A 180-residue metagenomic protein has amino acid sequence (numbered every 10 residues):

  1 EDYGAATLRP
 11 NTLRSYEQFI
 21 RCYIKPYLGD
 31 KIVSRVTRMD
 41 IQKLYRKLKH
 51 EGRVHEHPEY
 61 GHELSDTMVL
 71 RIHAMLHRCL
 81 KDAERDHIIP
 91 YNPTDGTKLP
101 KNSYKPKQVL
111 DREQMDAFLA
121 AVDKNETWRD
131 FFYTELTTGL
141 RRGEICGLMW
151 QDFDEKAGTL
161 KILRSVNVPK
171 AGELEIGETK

Functional and structural regions predicted by a protein language model:
D2-P93, Y104, E126: N-terminal core-binding DNA-recognition domain of tyrosine site-specific recombinases/integrases
N11, T159-K161, A171, I176-K180: C-terminal catalytic core of Y-nucleophile DNA break-rejoin enzymes
R14-Y23, F131-E144, L174-E178: Short, charged, low-hydrophobicity "junction" segments
V33, T94-T97, I176-K180: Short clusters of hydrophobic/aromatic residues that line enzyme substrate/ligand-binding pockets
T37-H50, D152-N167: Conserved long hydrophobic alpha-helices within structured protein cores
R46, L99-N102, L163-S165, T179: Generic beta-structure capping elements
V54-I72, R85-L148, E155-K156, N167: Basic, Lys/Arg- and aromatic-enriched nucleic-acid-binding interface segment
